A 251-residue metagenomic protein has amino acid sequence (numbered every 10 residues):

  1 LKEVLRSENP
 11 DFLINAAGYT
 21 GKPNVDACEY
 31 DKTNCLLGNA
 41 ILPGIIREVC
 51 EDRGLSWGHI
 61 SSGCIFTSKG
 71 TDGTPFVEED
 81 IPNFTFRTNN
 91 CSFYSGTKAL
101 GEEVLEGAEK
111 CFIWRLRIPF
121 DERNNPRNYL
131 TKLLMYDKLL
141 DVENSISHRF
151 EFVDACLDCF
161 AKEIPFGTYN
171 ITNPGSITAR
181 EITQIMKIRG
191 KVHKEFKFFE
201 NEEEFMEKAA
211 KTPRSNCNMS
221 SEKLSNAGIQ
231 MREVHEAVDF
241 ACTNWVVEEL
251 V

Functional and structural regions predicted by a protein language model:
L1-A40: NAD(P)H-binding glycine-rich loop region in Rossmannoid oxidoreductase-like domains and their noncatalytic homologs
L13-A17, W57-G63, K69, W114-L116: SDR active-site strand-loop-helix element
Y30-L37, I41-L42, C64-W114, D121: Catalytic helix-loop patch of NAD(P)-dependent Rossmann-fold dehydrogenases
G38, N144-S147, I177, M219 (+1 more regions): Residue-level signal for the nucleotide or nucleotide-sugar donor/cofactor binding architecture
D52-L55: A short helix->loop->beta-strand "cap" motif at the edges of active sites that frequently abuts
E103-V153, D158: NAD(P)-dependent short-chain dehydrogenase/reductase
A155-D158, K162-A209, S215, V246-V251: Mid/C-terminal beta-alpha module of Rossmann-like enzyme folds, strongest in SDR-family dehydrogenases/epimerases
R232-V251: Amphipathic terminal alpha-helices
